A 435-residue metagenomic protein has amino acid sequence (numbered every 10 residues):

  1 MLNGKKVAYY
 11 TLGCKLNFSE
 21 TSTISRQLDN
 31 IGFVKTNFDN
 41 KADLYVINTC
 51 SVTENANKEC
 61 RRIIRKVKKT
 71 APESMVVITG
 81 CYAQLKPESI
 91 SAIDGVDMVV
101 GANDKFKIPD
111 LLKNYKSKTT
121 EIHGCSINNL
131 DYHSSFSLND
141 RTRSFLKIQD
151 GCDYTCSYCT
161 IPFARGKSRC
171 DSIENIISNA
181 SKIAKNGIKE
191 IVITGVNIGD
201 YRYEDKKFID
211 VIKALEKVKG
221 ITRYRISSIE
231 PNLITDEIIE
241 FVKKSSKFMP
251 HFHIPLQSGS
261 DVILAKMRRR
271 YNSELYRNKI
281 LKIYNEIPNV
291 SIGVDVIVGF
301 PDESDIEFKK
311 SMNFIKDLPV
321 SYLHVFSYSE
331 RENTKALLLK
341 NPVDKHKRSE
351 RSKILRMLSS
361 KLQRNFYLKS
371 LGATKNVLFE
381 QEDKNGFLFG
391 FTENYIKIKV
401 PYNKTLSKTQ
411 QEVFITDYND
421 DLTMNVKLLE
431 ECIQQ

Functional and structural regions predicted by a protein language model:
M1-G199, E204, E237, F252 (+5 more regions): Proteins enriched for Cys/Gly/acidic motifs involved in redox and nucleic-acid/cofactor modification
V46, C81, I108, I193 (+7 more regions): Residue-level signal for inorganic ion chemistry
S51-V52, R165-G166, A265-Y271, L338-V343: Short glycine-enriched, charge-decorated loop/helix-capping segments at active-site entrances that position
V76-V77, L85-K86, I90, K185-D305: Conserved SAM/AdoMet-binding glycine-rich loop
F136-S137, E240-K244, L256, Y367-K369 (+2 more regions): Replace "in large, NTP-powered and nucleic-acid-processing enzymes" with "in large, NTP-powered factors and other
G220, I306, V320, K335-L339 (+2 more regions): Conserved N-terminal phosphate-binding loop of PLP-dependent enzymes in the Aspartate aminotransferase
I292, E330-K335: Short acidic (Asp/Glu) and glycine-rich catalytic loops that position anionic groups and cofactors
L338-Q435: Terminal RNA-binding accessory module
